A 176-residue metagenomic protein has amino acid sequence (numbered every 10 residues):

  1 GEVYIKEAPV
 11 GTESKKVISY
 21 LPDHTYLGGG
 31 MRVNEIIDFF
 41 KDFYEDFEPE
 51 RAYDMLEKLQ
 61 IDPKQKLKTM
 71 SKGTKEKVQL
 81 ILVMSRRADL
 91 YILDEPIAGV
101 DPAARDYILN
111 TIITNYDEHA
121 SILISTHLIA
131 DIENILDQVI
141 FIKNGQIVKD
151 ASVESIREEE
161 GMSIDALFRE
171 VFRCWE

Functional and structural regions predicted by a protein language model:
G1-S14: Conserved ABC transporter NBD signature motif
Y20-V78: ABC-family P-loop ATPase nucleotide-binding domains
Y91-E95, V100: Catalytic Walker B motif of ABC-type/P-loop ATPase nucleotide-binding domains
P102-A104: Helix N-cap at the start of a conserved alpha-helix in ABC-type nucleotide-binding domains
I132-N134: A short, surface-exposed alpha-helical micro-motif characterized by mixed small hydrophobic and charged/polar residues
D150-A151: ABC ATPase "signature
